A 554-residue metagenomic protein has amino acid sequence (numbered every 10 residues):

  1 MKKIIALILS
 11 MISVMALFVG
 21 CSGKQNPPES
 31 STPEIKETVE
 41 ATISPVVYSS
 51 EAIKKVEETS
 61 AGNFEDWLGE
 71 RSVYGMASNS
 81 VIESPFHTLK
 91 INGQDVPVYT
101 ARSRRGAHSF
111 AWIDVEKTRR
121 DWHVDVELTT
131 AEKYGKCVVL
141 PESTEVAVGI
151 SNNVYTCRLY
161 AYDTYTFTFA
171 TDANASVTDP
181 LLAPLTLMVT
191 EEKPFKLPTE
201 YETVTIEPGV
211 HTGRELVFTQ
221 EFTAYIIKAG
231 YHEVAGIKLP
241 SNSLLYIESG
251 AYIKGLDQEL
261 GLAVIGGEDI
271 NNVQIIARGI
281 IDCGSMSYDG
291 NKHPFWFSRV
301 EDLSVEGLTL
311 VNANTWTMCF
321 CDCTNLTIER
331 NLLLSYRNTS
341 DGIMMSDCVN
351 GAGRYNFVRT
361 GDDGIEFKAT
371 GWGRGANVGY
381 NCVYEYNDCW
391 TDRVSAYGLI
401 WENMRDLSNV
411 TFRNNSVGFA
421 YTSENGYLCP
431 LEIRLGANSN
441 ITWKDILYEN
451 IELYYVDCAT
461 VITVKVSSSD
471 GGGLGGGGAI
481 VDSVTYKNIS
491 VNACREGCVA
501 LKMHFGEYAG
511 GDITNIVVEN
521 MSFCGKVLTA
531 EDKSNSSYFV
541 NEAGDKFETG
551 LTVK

Functional and structural regions predicted by a protein language model:
M1-I8: Positively charged n-region of N-terminal signal peptides that target proteins for export
A6, E29-A229, V234, P240 (+7 more regions): Extracellular "leader-to-stem" segments immediately downstream of a signal peptide or signal-anchor in secreted/lumenal
F18-G20: C-terminal motif of bacterial Sec signal peptides marking the signal peptidase cleavage site
S22-K24: Bacterial signal peptide processing site
L159-A161, T212-Q220, H232-L244, K254-I276 (+7 more regions): Extracellular beta-strand-rich solenoid/capping regions of secreted or surface-exposed proteins that bind or remodel
G236, G261-V264, P294, T317 (+8 more regions): Structural detector of coil-to-beta-strand junctions
N242-L244, S249-G250, N271-D282, E301-N312 (+6 more regions): Right-handed parallel beta-helix
T422-K554: Extracellular beta-rich repeat passengers
